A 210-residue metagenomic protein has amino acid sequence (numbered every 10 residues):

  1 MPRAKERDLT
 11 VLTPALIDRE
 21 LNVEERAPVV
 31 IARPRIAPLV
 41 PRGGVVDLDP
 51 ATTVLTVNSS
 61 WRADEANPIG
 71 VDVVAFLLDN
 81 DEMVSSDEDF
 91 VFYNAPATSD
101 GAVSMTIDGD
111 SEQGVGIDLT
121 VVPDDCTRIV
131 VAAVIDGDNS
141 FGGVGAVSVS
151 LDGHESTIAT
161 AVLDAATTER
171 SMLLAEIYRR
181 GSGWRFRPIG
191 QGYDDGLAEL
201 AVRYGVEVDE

Functional and structural regions predicted by a protein language model:
P2-E210: Intrinsic-disorder/low-complexity signal
